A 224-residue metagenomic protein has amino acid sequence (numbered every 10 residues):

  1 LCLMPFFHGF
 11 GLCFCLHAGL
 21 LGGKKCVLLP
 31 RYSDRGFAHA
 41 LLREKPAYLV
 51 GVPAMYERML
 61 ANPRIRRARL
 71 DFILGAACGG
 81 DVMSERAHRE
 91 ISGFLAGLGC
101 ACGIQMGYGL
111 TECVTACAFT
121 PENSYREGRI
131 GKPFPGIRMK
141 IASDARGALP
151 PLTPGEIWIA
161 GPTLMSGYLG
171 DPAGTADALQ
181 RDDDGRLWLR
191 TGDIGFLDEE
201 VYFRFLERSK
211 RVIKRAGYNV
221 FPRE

Functional and structural regions predicted by a protein language model:
F7-Y48, N62, R138: Conserved AMP-binding/adenylation subdomain of ANL enzymes
L21, P46-G51, L60-R129, R138 (+1 more regions): Gly/Ser/Thr-rich phosphate-binding loop
S33, A54-Y56, M83, L164: Alpha-helix capping/helix-boundary segments
V82-R86, G103, T120-P121, Y125-D171 (+1 more regions): Adenylate-forming AMP-binding core of the ANL superfamily, especially NRPS adenylation
L152, E156-R223: Conserved ATP-binding/catalytic segment of the ANL
